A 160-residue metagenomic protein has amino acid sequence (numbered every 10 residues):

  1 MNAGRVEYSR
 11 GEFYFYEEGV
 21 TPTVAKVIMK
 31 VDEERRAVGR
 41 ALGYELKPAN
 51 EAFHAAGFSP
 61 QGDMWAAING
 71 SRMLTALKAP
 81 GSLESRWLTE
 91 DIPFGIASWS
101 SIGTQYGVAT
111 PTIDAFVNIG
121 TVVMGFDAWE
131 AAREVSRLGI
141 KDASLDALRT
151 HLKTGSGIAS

Functional and structural regions predicted by a protein language model:
M1-V31: Substrate/ligand-engaging "lid" and interaction regions
N2-S9, E33, A37, F94-A97 (+1 more regions): Generic structural signal for well-ordered, non-membrane alpha-helices
E12-F13, E17, A55, W65 (+3 more regions): Generic secondary-structure boundary/loop-capping signal
Y14-F15, P48-A49, D63, S144 (+1 more regions): Short, solvent-exposed coil/turn linker segments
E18-K26, S59, R86-E90: A short glycine-/small-residue-rich loop at the edge of a beta-strand within enzyme catalytic domains
V24, I28-R72, A76: Small-residue-rich helix-loop
G70-S85, T89-S160: Long, positively charged, glycine-interspersed low-complexity recognition regions
